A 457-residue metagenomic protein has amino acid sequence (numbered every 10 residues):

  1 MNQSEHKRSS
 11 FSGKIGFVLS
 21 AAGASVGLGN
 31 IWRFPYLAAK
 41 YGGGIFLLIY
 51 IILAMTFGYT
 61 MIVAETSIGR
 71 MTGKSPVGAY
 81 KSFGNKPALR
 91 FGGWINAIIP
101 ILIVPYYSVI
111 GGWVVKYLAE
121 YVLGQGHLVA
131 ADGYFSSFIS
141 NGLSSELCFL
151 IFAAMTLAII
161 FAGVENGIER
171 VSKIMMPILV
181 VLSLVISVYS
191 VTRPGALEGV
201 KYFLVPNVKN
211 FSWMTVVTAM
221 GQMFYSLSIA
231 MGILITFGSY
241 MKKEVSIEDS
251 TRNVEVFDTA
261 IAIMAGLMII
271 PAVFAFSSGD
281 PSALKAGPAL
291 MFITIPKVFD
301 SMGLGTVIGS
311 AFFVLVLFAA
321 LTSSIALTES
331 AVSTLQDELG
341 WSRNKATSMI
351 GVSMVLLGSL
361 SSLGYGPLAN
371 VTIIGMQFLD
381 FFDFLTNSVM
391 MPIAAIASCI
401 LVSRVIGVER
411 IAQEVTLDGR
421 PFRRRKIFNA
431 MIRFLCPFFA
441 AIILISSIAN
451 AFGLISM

Functional and structural regions predicted by a protein language model:
M1-W32, M61-T66, R70-F83, P87-W94 (+2 more regions): Membrane-interface "cap" regions at the ends of multi-pass membrane proteins
N2-K7, F11, E169, K173-L321 (+1 more regions): Membrane-embedded translocation segments of transport machinery
E5-R8, Y36-Y41, P76-I95, S108-E165 (+5 more regions): Inter-helical loop and helix-membrane interface segments of multi-pass membrane transporters/permeases
S10-A21, I45-I49, P87-I101, L147-F152 (+6 more regions): Select transmembrane alpha-helical segments in multipass membrane proteins
G13-L53, I235-G238, D249-R252, V256-T259 (+2 more regions): Transmembrane helix-boundary motif of multi-pass solute transporters/channels
L37, Y41, A88-I103, I151-M175 (+2 more regions): Membrane-water interface regions at transmembrane-helix termini and the short interhelical loops of multi-pass membrane
A38-A64, S144, M390-A394: Extracellular loop-to-transmembrane helix junctions
L379-V402, R423-M457: A generic transmembrane alpha-helix motif of multi-pass inner-membrane proteins
